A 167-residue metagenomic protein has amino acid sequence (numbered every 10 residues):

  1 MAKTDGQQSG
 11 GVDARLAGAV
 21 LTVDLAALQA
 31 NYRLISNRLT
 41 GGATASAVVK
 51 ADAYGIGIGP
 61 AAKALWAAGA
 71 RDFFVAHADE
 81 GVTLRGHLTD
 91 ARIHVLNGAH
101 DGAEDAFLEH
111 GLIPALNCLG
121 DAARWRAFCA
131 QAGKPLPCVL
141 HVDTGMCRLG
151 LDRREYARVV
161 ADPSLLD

Functional and structural regions predicted by a protein language model:
A2-A17: N-terminal amphipathic/basic leader segments beginning at the initiator methionine
D13-R15, A19-T22, A27-Q29, A43-D167: Active-site-proximal beta-alpha core segment in soluble small-molecule metabolic enzymes
R38: Conserved PLP-enzyme active-site core in the AAT-like
